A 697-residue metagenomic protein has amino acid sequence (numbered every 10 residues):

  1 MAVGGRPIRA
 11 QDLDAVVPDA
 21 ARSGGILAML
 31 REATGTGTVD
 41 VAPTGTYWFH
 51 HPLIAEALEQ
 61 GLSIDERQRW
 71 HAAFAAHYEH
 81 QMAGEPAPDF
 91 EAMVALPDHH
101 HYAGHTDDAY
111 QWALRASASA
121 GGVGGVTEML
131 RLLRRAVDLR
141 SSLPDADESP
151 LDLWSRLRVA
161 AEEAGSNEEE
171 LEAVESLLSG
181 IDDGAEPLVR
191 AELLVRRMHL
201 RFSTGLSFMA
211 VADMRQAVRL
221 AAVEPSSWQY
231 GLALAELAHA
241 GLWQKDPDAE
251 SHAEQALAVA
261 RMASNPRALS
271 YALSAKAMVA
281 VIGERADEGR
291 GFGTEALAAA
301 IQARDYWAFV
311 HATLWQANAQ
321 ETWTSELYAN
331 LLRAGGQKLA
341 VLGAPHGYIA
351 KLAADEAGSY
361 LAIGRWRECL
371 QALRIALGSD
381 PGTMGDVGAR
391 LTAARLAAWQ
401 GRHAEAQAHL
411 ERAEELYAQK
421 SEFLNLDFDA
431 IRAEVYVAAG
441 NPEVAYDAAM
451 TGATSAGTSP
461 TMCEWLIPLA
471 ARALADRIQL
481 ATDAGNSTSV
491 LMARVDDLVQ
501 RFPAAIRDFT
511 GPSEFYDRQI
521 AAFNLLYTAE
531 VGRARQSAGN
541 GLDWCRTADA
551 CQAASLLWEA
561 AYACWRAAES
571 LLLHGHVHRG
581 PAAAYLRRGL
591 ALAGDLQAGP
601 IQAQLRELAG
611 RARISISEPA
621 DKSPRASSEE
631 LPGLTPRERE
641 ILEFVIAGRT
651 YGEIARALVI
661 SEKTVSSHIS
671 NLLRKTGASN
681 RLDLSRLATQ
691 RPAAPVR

Functional and structural regions predicted by a protein language model:
M1-R131, R135-R140: Short secondary-structure boundary elements
L30, H71, A75, H100 (+22 more regions): Inward-facing hydrophobic residues that define packing positions of alpha-helical scaffold repeats
H77, Q81-G84, H99-Y102, S119 (+17 more regions): Residue position in alpha-helical solenoids
P88-E91, M129-Y360, R365-P381, G385-D386 (+3 more regions): Internal alpha-solenoid helical repeat scaffolds
L96, A103, A116, R156-L157 (+21 more regions): Structural register within alpha-helical repeat arrays
A103, V123, A164, T204 (+13 more regions): Structural motif corresponding to the intra-repeat A-B loop/turn of tetratricopeptide repeats
A584, E607-G610, A620-S679, D683-R697: Helix-turn-helix DNA-binding segment
